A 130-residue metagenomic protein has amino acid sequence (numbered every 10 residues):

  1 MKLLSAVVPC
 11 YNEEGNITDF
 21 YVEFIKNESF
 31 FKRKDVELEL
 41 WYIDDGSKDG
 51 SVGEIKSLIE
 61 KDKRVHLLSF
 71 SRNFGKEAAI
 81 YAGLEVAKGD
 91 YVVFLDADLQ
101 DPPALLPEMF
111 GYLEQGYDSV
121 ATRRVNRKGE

Functional and structural regions predicted by a protein language model:
M1-G129: Structured catalytic core of nucleotide-sugar glycosyltransferases
